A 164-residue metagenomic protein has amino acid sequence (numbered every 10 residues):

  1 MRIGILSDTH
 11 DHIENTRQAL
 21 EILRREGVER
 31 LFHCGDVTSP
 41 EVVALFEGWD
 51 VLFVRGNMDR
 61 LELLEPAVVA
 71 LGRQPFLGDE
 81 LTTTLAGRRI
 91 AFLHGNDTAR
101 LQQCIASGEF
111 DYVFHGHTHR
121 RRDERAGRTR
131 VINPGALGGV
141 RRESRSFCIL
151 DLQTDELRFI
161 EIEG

Functional and structural regions predicted by a protein language model:
M1-W49, R60, P66, A70-R73 (+3 more regions): N-terminal active-site segment of His-dependent metallophosphoesterases
I3, V51, I90, L157: Hydrophobic anchor at the start of a short beta-strand that flanks the dinucleotide cofactor-binding loop
L6-S7, R30-D36, L52-N57, F92-H94 (+2 more regions): Active-site neighborhood of phospho(di)ester-bond hydrolases with catalytic His/Asp-centered motifs
H10-N15, T38-E41, M58-L64, D97-Q102 (+2 more regions): Active-site environment of divalent metal-dependent phosphoester hydrolases
D11-R25, F92-S107: Pre-active-site segment of Zn-dependent metallo-hydrolases
R25, F76-A86, Q103, G108-E109 (+2 more regions): Binuclear metal-dependent phosphoesterase catalytic core
E41-V54, A126-G135: Short acidic, glycine/proline-enriched helix-loop-strand junctions
L52-N96: Helix-adjacent hinge/juxtasegments
